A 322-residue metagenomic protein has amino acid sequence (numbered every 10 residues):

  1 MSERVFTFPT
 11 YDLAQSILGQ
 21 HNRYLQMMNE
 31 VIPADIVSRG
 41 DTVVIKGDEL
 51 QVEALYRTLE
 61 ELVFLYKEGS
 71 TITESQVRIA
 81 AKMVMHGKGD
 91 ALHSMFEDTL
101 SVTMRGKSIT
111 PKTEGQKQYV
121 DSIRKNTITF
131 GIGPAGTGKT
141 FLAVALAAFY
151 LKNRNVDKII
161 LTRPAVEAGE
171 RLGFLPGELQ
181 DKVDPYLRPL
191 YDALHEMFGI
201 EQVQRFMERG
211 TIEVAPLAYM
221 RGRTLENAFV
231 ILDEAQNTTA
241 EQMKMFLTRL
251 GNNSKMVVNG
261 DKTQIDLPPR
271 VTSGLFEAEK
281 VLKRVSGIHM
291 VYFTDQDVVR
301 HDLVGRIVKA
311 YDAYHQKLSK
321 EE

Functional and structural regions predicted by a protein language model:
M1-Q15: Short glycine-/aliphatic-rich beta-strand segments at the starts of folded cytosolic domains
L13-I32: Short amphipathic alpha-helix segments
I17, L55-T58, M243: Hydrophobic side chains in well-ordered alpha-helices
I32-D35, M290-V291: A short linear hydrophobic-aromatic micro-motif
V37-F96: Interdomain "pre-motor" coupling segment immediately N-terminal to P-loop NTPase/helicase cores
T42, M104-Q116, S122-L232, Q236-E322: Conserved helicase motor core of SF1/SF2 NTP-dependent helicases
M85-K107, P111-E114: Conserved loop-to-helix interface motifs that mediate assembly, gating, or partner/ligand docking in ancient ring
